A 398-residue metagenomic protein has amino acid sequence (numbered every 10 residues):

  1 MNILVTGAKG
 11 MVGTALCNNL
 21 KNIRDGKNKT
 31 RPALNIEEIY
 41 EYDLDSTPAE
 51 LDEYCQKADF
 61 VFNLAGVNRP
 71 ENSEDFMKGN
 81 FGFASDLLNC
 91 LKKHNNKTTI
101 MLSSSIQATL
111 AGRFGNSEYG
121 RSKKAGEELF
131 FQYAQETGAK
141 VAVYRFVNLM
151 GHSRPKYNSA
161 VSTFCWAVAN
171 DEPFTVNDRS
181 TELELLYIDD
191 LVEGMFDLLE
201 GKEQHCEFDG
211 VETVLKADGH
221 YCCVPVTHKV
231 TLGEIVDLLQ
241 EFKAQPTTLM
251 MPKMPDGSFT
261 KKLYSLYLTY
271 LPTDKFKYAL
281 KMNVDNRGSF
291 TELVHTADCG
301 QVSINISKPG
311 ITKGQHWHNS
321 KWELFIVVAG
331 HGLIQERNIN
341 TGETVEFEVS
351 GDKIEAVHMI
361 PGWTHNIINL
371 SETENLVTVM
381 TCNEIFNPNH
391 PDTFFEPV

Functional and structural regions predicted by a protein language model:
M1-G26: N-terminal Rossmann NAD(P)H-binding glycine-rich loop of SDR-like oxidoreductase domains
L44-D86, C90-K93, Q107-F114: NAD(P)H-binding glycine-rich loop region in Rossmannoid oxidoreductase-like domains and their noncatalytic homologs
S85-K124, T137, A142: Conserved Rossmann-fold NAD(P)-dependent oxidoreductase catalytic core, especially the SDR/UDP-sugar
F131-L183, I188-K202, I235: NAD(P)-dependent short-chain dehydrogenase/reductase
D197, G201-K281: Mid/C-terminal beta-alpha module of Rossmann-like enzyme folds, strongest in SDR-family dehydrogenases/epimerases
D274-Q315: A short glycine-rich, His/Asp/Glu-containing loop-to-beta-strand
N338-W363: Short acidic-glycine-tyrosine-enriched beta hairpin
T341-E343, I368-V398: Double-stranded beta-helix
